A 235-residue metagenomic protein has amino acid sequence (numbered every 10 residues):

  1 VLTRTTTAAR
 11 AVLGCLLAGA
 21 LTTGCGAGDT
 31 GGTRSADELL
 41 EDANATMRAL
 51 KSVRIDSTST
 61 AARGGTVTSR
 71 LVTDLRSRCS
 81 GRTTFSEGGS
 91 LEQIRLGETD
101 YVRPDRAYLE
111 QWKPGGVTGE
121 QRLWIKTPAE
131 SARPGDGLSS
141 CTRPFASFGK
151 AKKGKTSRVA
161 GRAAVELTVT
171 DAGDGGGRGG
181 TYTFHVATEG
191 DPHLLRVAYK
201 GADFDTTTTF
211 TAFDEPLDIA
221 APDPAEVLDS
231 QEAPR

Functional and structural regions predicted by a protein language model:
L2-T68, K152, P224-R235: N-terminal leader/targeting segments and the immediate start of mature chains
G24-G26, R78-S80, S140-T142: Sequence contexts marking disulfide-bonded cysteines in secreted/extracellular proteins
E38-P104: N-terminal mature ectodomain segment of secretory-pathway/periplasmic proteins
Q93-L96, K153, R158, T188 (+1 more regions): Generic beta-strand structural signal
R103-S140: Acidic/charged, solvent-exposed loop-and-adjacent secondary-structure segments enriched in E/D, K/R, S/T, and G/P
L138-G177: A mid-sequence, solvent-exposed acidic-amphipathic segment
G161-E226: Gly/Pro-enriched, hydrophobic low-complexity segments that function as extracytoplasmic propeptides/linkers
